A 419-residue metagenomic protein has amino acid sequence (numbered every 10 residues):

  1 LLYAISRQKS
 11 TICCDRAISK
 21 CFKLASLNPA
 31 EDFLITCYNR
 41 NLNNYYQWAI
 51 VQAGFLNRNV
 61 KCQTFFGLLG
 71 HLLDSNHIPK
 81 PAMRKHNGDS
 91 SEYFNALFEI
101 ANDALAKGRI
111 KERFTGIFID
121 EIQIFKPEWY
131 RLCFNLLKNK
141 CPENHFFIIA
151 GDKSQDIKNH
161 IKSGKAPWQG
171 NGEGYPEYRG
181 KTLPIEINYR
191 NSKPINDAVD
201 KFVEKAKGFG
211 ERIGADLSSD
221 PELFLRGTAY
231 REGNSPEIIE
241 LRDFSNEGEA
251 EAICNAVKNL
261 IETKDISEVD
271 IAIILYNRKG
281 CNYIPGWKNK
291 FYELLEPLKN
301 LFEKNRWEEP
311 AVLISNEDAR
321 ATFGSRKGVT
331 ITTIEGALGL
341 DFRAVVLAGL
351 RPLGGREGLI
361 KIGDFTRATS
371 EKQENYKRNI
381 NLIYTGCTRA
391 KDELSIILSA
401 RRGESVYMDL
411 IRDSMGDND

Functional and structural regions predicted by a protein language model:
L2: Active-site pocket-lining segments that scaffold enzyme catalytic pockets across diverse folds
S6-L24, A30-D32, Y38-A53, Q63-F66 (+5 more regions): Conserved helicase motor core of SF1/SF2 NTP-dependent helicases
N28-P29, H77: Short loop/turn hinge sites at secondary-structure boundaries
C37-N95, I331: Inter-Walker segment of RecA-like/P-loop motor cores
N76-G116, E121, F125-L137, V329-E335: Conserved RecA-like ASCE ATPase "motif II neighborhood" in helicase/translocase motors
R389: Conserved catalytic core of Hanks-type protein kinase domains
